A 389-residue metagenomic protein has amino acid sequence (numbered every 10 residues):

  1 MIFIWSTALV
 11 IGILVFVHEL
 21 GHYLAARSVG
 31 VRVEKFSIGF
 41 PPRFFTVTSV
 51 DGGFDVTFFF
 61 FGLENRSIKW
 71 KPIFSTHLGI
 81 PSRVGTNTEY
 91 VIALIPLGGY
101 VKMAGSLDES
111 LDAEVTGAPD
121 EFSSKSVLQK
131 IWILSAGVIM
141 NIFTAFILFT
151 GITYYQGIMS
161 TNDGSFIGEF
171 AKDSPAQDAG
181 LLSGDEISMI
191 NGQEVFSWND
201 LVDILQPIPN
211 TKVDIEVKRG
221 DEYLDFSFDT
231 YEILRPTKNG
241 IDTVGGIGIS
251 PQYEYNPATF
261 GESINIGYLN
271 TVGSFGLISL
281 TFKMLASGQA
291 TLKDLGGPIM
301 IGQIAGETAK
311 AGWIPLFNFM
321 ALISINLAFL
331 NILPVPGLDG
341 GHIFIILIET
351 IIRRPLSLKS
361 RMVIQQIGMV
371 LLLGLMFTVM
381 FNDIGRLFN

Functional and structural regions predicted by a protein language model:
I2-V115, L333, G337-L338, I343-T350: Small-residue-rich helix-interface/hinge motifs
S6-V10, S28, K35, I95-E169 (+2 more regions): Internal alpha-helical transmembrane segments
A25, Q156-M159, N382-N389: Juxtamembrane transmembrane-helix termini
T116-L128, E222-Y223, T230-F329, I343-I367 (+1 more regions): Functional transmembrane alpha-helices
D163-S183: Short extracytoplasmic/periplasmic juxtamembrane "stem" segments immediately C-terminal to an N-terminal membrane anchor
A176-W198, I364: Conserved PDZ fold ligand-binding element
L182, S188-M189, D203-D242: PDZ-domain C-terminal substructure recognizer with occasional recognition of PDZ-binding tails
